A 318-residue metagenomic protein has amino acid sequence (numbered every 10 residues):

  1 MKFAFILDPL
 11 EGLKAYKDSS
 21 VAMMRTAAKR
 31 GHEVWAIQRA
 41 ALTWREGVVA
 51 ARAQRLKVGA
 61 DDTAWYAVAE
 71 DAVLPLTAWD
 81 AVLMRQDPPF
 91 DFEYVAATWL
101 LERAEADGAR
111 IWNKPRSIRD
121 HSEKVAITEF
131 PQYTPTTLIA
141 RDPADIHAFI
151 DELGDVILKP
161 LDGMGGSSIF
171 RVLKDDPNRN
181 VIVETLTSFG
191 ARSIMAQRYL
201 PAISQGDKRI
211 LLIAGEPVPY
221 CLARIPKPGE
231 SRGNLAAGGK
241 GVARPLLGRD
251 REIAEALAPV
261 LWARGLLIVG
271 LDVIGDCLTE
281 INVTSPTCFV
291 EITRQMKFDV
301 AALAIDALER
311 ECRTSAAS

Functional and structural regions predicted by a protein language model:
M1, I6-L7, L13-Y16, P228-G229 (+1 more regions): ATP-dependent carboxylate activation and anion-phosphoryl transfer catalytic cores that bind Mg-ATP to form
F5, L83-M84, Q197: Redox-cofactor binding/interface segments in oxidoreductases and associated redox assembly factors
E11-I139: Conserved N-proximal alpha/beta basic substrate-recognition cap immediately N-terminal to, or forming the N-lobe
S19-S20, P143-A144, D151-D155, D162-I253 (+2 more regions): Phosphate-binding site of ATP-dependent enzymes
W35, I111-W112, I157, M195-Q197: Structural detector of well-ordered beta-strand residues that form the stable sheet scaffold of enzyme domains
A41, R209, G270: Short, surface-exposed charged micro-motifs
P115-R119, R224-P226, I274-C277: Short glycine-enriched loops at secondary-structure junctions
